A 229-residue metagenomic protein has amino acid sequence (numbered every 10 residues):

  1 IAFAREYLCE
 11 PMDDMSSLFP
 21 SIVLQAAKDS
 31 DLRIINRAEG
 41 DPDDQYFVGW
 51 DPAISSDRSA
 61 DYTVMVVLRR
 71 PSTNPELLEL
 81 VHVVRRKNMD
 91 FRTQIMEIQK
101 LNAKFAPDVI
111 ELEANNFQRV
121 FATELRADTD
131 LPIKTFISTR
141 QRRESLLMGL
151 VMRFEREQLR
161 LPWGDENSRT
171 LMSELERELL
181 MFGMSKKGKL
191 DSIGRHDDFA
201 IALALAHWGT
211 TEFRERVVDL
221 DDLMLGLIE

Functional and structural regions predicted by a protein language model:
I1-I137, E144, M148, M152 (+1 more regions): RNase H-like, metal-dependent nuclease domains and their acidic two-metal-ion catalytic environment used
